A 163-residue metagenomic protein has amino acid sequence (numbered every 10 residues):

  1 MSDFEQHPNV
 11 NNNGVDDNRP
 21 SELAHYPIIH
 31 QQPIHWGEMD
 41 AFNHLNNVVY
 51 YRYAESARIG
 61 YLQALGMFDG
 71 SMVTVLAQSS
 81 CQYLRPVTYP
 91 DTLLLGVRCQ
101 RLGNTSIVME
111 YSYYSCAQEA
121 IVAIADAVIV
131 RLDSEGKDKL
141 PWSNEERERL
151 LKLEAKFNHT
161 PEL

Functional and structural regions predicted by a protein language model:
S2-H30, Y83, V87-Y89, Q100-L163: HotDog/MaoC-like acyl-thioester-processing domains
E38-D40: Acidic, divalent-cation-chelating loop motifs in proteins
V49-D69: Active-site helix/loop of acyl-thioester processing domains in fatty-acid/polyketide metabolism, spanning hotdog-fold
G70-P86: Small beta-barrel nucleic-acid-binding modules, principally OB-folds
